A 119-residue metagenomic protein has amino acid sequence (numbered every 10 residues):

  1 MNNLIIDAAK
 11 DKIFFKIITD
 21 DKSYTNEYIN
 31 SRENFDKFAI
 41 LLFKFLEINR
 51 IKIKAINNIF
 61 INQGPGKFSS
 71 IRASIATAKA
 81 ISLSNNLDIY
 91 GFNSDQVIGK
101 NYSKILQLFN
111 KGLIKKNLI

Functional and structural regions predicted by a protein language model:
M1, K37, F45, I61 (+1 more regions): Residue-level detector of functional hotspots within protein domains
M1-I40, I51-I53, L87-I119: Oxyanion-binding and handling regions
D11, G64-P65: Short glycine-rich anion-binding loops that position phosphate/pyrophosphate groups of nucleotides and phosphorylated
Y28, L46, G64: Short, flexible active-site loop motifs that bind/organize anionic cofactors or intermediates
R32, K67-F68: A generic secondary-structure micro-motif detector that highlights 1-2 residue hydrophobic/ambivalent hotspots embedded
L42-N58: Phosphate/pyrophosphate-binding loops at sites that engage ATP/ADP/AMP, CoA/4′-phosphopantetheine, polyphosphate
N58-Q63, S69-I89: DPxDG-like acidic metal-binding loop motif
